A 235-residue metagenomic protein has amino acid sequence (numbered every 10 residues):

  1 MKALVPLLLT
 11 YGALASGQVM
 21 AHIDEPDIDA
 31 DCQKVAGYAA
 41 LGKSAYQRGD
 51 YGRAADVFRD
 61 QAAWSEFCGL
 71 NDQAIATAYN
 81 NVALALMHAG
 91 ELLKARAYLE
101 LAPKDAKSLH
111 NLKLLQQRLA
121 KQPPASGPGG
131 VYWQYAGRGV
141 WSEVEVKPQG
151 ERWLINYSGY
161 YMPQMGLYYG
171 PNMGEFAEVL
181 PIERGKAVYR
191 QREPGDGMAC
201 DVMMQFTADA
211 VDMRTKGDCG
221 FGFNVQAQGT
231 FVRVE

Functional and structural regions predicted by a protein language model:
M1-L4: Positively charged n-region of N-terminal signal peptides that target proteins for export
P6-T10: Hydrophobic helical h-region of N-terminal Sec-dependent signal peptides in bacterial secretory/periplasmic proteins
D24-Q122: Alpha-helical protein-protein interaction scaffolds
Q117-S142, G229-V232: Tryptophan-anchored aromatic micro-motifs
Q134-E183, D212-K216, G220-A227: N-terminal glycine/threonine-rich, aromatic-flanked beta-hairpin/loop signature
A177-E235: C-terminal, beta-strand-rich globular interaction domains
